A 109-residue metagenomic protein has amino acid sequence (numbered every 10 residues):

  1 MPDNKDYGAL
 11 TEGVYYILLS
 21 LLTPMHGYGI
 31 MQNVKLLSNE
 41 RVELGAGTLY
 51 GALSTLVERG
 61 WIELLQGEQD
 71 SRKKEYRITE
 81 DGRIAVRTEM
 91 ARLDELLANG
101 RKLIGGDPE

Functional and structural regions predicted by a protein language model:
M1-A9, E89, L96-A98: Intrinsically disordered, low-complexity serine/threonine- and proline-rich regulatory segments
Y7-T48: N-terminal helix-turn-helix DNA-binding core of bacterial DNA-binding proteins
N33, L37, E68, A85: Residues within the alpha-helical elements of helix-turn-helix
L49-Y50, L56: Basic amphipathic alpha-helical segments that dock to polyanions
V57-R72, R77: Beta-hairpin "wing" of winged helix-turn-helix
R72-M90: Basic, amphipathic "hinge/linker" alpha-helix immediately C-terminal to the N-terminal HTH DNA-binding motif
V86-E109: Amphipathic alpha-helical dimerization/coiled-coil segments that flank or bridge DNA-binding/regulatory modules
